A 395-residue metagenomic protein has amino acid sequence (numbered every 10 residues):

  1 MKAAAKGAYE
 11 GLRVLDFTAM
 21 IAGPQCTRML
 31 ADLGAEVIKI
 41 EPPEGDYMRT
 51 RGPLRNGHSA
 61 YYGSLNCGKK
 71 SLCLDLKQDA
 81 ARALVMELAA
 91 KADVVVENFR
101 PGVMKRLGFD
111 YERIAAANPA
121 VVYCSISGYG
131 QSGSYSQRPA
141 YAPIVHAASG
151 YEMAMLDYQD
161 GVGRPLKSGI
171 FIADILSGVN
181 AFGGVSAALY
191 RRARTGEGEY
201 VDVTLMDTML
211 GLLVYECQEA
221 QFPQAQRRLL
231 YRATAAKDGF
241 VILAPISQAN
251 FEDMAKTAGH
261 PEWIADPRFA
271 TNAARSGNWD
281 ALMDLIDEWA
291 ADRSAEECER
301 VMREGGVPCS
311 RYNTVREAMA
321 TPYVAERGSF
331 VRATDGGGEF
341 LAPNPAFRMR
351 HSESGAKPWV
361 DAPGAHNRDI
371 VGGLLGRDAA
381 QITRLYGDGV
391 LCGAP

Functional and structural regions predicted by a protein language model:
M1-R194, A220-Q221, A362, R368-P395: N-terminal helix-loop segment corresponding to the beta1-alpha1 unit of nucleotide/adenylate-binding folds
E44, Y129-G130, L205-L210, D238-F240 (+2 more regions): Glycine-rich beta-alpha junction loops
G63-L65, R232-A236, F330-G336: Short acidic-hydrophobic surface loop/beta-edge motif
K69, A142, D174, G196 (+5 more regions): Residue-level detector of functionally special positions within alpha-helical transmembrane segments of multi-pass
A188-Q221: Substrate-binding/catalytic subdomain of NAD(P)-dependent oxidoreductase enzymes
L229-G305, C309: Aromatic-enriched alpha-helical interface/lid elements that frame and gate functional surfaces
A265-G277, N313-A320, Q381-P395: Short linear loop/turn motifs
E304-K357: A glycine-rich dinucleotide-binding beta-alpha-beta segment and adjacent secondary-structure elements that constitute
